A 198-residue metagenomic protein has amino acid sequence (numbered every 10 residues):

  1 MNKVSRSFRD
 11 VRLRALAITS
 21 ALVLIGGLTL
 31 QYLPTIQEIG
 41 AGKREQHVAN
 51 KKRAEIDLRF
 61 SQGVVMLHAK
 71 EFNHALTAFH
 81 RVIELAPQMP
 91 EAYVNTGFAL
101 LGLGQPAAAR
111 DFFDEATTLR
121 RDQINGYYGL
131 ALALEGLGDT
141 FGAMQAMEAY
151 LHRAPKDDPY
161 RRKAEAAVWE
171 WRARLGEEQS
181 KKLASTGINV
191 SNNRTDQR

Functional and structural regions predicted by a protein language model:
R6, D10, R14-L16, P34-G42 (+3 more regions): Terminal, low-structured helical/coil segments at or just beyond the last alpha-helical repeat
L16-Q31: Hydrophobic membrane-insertion alpha-helices, especially the h-region of bacterial N-terminal signal peptides
G40, H68-R81, G102-E115, L137-A149 (+2 more regions): Structural signature of tandem alpha-helical TPR/SEL1-like repeats, specifically the intra-repeat loop/turn
H47-L85: Alpha-helical segment of the N-proximal tetratricopeptide repeat
I56, P90-E91, I124-N125, D158-P159: Helix-start (N-cap) detector for alpha-helical repeat units in TPR-like alpha-solenoids, especially tetratricopeptide
S61, N95, G102, G129 (+1 more regions): Canonical tetratricopeptide repeat
